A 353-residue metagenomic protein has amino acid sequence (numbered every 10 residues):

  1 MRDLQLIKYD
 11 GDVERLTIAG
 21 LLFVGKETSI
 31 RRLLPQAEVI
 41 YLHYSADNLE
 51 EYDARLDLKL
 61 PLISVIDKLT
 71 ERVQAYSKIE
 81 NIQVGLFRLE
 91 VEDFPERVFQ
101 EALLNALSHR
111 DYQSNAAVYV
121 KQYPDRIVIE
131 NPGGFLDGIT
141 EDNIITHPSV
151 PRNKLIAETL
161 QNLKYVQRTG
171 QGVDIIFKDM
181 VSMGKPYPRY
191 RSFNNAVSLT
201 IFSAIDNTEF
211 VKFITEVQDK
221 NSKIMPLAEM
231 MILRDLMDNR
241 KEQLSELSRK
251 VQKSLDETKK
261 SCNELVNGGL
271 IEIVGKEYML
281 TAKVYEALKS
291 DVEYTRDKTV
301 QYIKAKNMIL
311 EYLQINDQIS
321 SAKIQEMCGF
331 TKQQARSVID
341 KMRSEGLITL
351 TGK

Functional and structural regions predicted by a protein language model:
M1-A116, Q122-V128, G133-V150, L163 (+2 more regions): Active-site helix-to-loop segments that bind/position phosphate- or nucleotide-bearing substrates and donors across
I7, P186, V266-Y278, R343-K353: A short, conserved structural fragment
L22, L244-V251, K323-M327: A short acidic, leucine-rich amphipathic alpha-helix
R97, T140-K185, Q218-M231, S254-E257: ATP phosphate-binding glycine-rich loop and adjacent ATP-lid/helix-beta elements within ATP-binding kinase/ATPase
I127-N162, T208-S222, S290-Y302: Glycine-rich/acidic phosphate-handling loop/turn and adjacent ATP-lid/helix of nucleotide-binding kinase/ATPase domains
K220-R249, Y302-I319: Short amphipathic alpha-helical interface segments
P226, Q243, K276-I303, K353: Short, cationic-aromatic polyanion-contact patches
Q252-V266, G329-K341: Short amphipathic alpha-helical interaction segments
